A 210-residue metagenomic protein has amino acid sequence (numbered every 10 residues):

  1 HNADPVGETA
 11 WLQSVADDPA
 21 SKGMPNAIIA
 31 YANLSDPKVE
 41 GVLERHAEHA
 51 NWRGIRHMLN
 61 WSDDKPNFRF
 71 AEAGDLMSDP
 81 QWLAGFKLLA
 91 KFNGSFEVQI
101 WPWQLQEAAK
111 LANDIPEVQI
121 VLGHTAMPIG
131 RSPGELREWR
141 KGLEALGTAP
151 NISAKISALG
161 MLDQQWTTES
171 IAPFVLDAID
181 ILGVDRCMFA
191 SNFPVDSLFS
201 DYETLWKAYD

Functional and structural regions predicted by a protein language model:
A3-W103, K110, K155-L162: Active-site gating/metal-coordination segments in enzymes
V6-K22, A109-V121, I171-L182, L205-D210: Short, electropositive alpha-helical surface patch
Q13-E44, V118-W139, R186-S200: Repeat-unit-sized solenoid/scaffold elements
A20-M24, W52-I55, D79-W82, V121-H124 (+2 more regions): Glycine-rich loops and low-complexity Gly/Arg-rich segments that provide flexible linkers or classic glycine-based
P37-N51, Q106-I115, E138-T148, P173-I181: Short amphipathic alpha-helices and their capping/turn segments at secondary-structure boundaries
H49, K91-F92, V118, T148-P150 (+1 more regions): Structured helix-beta-strand junction loops
W52-N60, Q119-T125, I152, I156 (+1 more regions): Non-cysteine beta-strand/loop elements that form the S-adenosyl-L-methionine
I129-D210: H/E-rich (His + Asp/Glu) clusters that bind or coordinate divalent metals
